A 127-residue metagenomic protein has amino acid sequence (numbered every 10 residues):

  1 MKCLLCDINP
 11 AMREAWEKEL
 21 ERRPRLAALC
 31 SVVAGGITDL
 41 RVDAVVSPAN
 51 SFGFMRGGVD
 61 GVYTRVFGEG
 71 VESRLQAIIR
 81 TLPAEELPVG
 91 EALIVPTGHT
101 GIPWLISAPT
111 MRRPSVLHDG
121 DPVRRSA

Functional and structural regions predicted by a protein language model:
M1-A127: Macrodomain-like recognition of ADP-ribose-binding/processing modules
